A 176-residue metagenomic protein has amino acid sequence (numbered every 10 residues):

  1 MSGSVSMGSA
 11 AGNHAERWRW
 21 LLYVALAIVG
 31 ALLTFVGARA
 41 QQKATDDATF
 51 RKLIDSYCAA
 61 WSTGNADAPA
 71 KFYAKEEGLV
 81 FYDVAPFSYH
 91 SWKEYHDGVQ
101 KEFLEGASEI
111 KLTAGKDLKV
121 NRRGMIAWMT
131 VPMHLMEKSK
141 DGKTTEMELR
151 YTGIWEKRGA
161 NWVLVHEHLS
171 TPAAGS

Functional and structural regions predicted by a protein language model:
M1-R17: N-terminal secretory signal peptides that target proteins for export/translocation
N13, Y23-T34: Bacterial N-terminal signal peptides
G30-K75, G175-S176: Short, low-complexity N-terminal intrinsically disordered segments enriched in polar/charged residues
D47-A48, A66-R122, P132, E146: A solvent-exposed, acidic/Ser-Thr-rich amphipathic alpha-helical stretch
K119-N121, M136, I154-E156: Generic structural detector for well-ordered beta-strands
W128, E146-G175: Short beta-strand edge/turn micro-motifs at domain boundaries
V131-K138: Generic short beta-strand segments
D141-G142: Outer-membrane beta-barrel domain signature
